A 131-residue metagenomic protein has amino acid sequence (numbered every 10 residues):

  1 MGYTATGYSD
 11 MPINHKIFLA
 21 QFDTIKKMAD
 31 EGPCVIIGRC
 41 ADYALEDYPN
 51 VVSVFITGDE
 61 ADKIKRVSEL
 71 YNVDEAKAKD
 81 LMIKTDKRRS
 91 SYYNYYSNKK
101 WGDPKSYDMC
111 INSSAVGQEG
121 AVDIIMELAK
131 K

Functional and structural regions predicted by a protein language model:
M1, D74-Q118: Small-molecule kinase domains that catalyze NTP-dependent phosphoryl transfer to phosphate-bearing small molecules
M1-P33: ATP-dependent small-molecule kinase phosphotransfer cores that center on conserved nucleotide phosphate-binding segments
D10, R39, Y43, D47 (+6 more regions): Long, contiguous binding/interaction regions
H15-L19, C34-G38, S91-Y95: Short gly/ser/thr-rich secondary-structure transition/capping motifs
K27-M28, E46, G102-D103: Conserved catalytic network of the ASCE P-loop NTPase/AAA+ motor domain
V35, K63, I111: Residue-level signature of catalytic and energy-coupling elements of molecular machines, predominantly ATP/GTP-dependent
D47-E69, E75-I83: Conserved phosphate-donor/acceptor-positioning beta-strand/loop module used by diverse small-molecule
